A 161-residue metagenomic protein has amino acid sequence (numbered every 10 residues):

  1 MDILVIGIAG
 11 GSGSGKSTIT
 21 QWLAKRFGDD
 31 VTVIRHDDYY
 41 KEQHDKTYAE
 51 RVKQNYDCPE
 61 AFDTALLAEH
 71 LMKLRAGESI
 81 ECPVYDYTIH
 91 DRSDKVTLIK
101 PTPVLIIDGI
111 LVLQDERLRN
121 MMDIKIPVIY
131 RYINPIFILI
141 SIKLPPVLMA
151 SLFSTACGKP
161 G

Functional and structural regions predicted by a protein language model:
M1-I3: Phosphate-binding P-loop
V5-G7: Short hydrophobic/aromatic beta-strand immediately N-terminal to the Walker A/P-loop
G11: P-loop (Walker A) phosphate-binding loop of NTP-binding proteins
K16: Conserved lysine of the Walker
I19, L23: Hydrophobic positions on the alpha1 helix immediately C-terminal to the Walker A/P-loop
F27-D29, M121-M122: Short, structured coil segments at secondary-structure junctions
G28, T32-R35, K41-I89: Conserved nucleotide-sensing/catalytic segment adjacent to the nucleotide-binding pocket in NTP-handling enzymes
R92-G161: ATP-dependent NMP and nucleoside kinases share a basic, alpha-helical "lid"
